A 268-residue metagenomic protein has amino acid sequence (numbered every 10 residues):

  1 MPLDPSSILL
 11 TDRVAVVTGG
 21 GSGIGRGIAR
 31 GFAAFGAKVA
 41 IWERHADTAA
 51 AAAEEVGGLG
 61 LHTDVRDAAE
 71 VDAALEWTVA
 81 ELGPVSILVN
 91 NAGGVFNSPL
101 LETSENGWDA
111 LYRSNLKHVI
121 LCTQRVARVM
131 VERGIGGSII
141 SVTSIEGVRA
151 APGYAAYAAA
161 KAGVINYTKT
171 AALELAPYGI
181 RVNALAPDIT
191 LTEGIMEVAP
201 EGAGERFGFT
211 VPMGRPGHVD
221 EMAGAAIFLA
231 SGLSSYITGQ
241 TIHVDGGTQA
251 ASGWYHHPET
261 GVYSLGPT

Functional and structural regions predicted by a protein language model:
V14, G21-G23: Conserved glycine-rich cofactor-binding loop
P99-L100, G107-Y112, F207: Substrate-binding pocket helix/loop in short-chain dehydrogenase/reductase
L101, R149-A155, P177, G214 (+1 more regions): Active-site loop immediately N-terminal to the catalytic Tyr-X3-Lys motif of short-chain dehydrogenase/reductase
E105, A184, E205-I237, V244-G246 (+1 more regions): C-terminal helical subdomain
T123, A160, T168: Active-site helix of classical SDR
R128, L173-P177, S235: Alpha-helical segment proximal to the catalytic Tyr-Lys
S144: Residue(s) in the substrate-gating loop at a strand-loop-helix junction that position the organic substrate next
